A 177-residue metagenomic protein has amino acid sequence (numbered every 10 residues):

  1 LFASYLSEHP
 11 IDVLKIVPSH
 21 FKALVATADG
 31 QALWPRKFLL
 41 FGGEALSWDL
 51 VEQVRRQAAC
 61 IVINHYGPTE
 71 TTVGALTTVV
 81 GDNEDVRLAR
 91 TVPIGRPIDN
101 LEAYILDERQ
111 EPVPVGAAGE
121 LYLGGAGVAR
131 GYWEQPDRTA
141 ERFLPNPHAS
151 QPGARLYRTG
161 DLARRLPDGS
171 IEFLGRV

Functional and structural regions predicted by a protein language model:
L1-P93, N100-P112: Adenylate-forming
I61-N64, V79-V177: AMP-dependent adenylate-forming
